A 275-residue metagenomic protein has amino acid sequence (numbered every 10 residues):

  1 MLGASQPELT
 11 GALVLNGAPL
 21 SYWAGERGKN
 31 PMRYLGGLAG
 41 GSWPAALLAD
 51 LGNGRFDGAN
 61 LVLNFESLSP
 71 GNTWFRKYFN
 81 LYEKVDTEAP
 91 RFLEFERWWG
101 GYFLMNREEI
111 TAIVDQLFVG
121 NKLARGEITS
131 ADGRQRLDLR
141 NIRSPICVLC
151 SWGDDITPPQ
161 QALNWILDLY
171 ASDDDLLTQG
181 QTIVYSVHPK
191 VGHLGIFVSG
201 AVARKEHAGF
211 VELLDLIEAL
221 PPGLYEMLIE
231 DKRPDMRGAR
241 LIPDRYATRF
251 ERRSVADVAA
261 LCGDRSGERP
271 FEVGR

Functional and structural regions predicted by a protein language model:
L2-S5, N16, I113-G120, W152 (+1 more regions): Generic, well-ordered alpha-helical scaffold segments in large soluble proteins
L2-T111, L241-Y246, F250-R275: Alpha/beta-hydrolase-fold enzymes
W99-R136: Mobile cap/lid helix-loop segments that gate and shape the active-site cleft of serine hydrolases
V114, W165, L169-I196, A203: Catalytic histidine neighborhood in serine/cysteine hydrolases with alpha/beta-hydrolase-type architecture
I142, V148-C150, D154: Short beta-strand/loop motif that positions the catalytic acidic residue of the alpha/beta-hydrolase fold
I156-Q161: Conserved alpha/beta-hydrolase "acid-adjacent" motif
S186, F197-R275: Charged, amphipathic alpha-helical linkers/stalks
